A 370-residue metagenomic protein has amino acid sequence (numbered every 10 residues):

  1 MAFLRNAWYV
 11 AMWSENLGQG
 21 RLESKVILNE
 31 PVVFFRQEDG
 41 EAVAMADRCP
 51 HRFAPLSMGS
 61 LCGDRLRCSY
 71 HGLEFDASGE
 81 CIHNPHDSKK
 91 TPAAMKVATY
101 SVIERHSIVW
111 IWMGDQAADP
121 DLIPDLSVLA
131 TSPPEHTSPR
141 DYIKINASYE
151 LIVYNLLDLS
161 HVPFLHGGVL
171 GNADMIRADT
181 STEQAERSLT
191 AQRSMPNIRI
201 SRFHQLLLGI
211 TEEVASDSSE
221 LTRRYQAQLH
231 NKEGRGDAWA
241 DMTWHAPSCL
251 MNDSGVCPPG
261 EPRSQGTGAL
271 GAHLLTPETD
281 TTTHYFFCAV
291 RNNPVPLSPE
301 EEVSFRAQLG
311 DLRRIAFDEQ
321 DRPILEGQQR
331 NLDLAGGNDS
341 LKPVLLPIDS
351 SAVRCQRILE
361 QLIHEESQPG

Functional and structural regions predicted by a protein language model:
M1-A7, R354: Hydrophobic, proline/glycine-rich low-complexity stretches
F3, V10-T137, D321: Rieske [2Fe-2S] iron-sulfur-binding domain
N6, I108-W110, D237, M242: Short, low-complexity intrinsically disordered segments
E41, A117, D121-G370: C-terminal catalytic domain of Rieske-type non-heme iron oxygenases
